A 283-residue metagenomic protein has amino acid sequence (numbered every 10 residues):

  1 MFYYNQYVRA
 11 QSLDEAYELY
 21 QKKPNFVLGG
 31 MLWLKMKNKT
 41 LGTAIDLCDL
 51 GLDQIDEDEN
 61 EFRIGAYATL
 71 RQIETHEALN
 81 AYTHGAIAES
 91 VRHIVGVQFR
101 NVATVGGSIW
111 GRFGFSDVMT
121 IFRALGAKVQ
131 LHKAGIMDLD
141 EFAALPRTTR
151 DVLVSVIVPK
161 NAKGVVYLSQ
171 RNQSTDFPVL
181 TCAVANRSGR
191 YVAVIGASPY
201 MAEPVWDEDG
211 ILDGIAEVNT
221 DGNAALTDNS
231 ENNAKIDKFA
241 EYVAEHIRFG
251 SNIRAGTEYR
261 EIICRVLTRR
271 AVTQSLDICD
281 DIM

Functional and structural regions predicted by a protein language model:
M1-M283: C-terminal structural segment of proteins
